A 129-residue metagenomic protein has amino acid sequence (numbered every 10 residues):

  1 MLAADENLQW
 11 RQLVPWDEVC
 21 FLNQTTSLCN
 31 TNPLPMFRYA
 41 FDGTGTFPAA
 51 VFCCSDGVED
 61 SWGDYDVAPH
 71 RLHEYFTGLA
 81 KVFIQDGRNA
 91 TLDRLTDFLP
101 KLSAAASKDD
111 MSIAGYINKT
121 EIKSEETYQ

Functional and structural regions predicted by a protein language model:
M1-A3, R11-Q12, F21-L22, E59-G63: Short acidic/glycine-rich loop or secondary-structure boundary segments that cap or lie
M1-A4, A114-Y116: Conserved hydrophobic/aromatic positions in well-ordered beta-strands
E6-L8, K119-T120: Short loop segments at secondary-structure junctions
L8-V51: Conserved, helical-rich catalytic subdomain that frames metal- and/or nucleotide-binding sites in enzyme alpha/beta
P33-Q129: C-terminal catalytic subdomain
